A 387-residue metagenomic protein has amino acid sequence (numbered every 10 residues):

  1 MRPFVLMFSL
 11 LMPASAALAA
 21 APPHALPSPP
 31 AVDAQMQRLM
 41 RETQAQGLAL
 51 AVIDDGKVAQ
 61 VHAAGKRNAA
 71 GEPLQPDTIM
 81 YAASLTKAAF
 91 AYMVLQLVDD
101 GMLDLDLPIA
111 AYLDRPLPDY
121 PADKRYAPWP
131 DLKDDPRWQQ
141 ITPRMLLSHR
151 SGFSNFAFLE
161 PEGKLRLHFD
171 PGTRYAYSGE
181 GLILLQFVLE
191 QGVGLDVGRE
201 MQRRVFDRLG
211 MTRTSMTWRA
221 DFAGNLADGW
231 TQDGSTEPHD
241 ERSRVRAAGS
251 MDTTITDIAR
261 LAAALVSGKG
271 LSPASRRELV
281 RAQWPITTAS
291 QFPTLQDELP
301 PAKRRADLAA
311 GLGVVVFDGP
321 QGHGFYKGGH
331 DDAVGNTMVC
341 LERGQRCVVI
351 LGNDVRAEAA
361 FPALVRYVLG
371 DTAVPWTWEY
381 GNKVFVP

Functional and structural regions predicted by a protein language model:
V5-A16: Bacterial N-terminal signal peptides
A16-A20, A25: Boundary at the C-terminal end of the N-terminal hydrophobic targeting segment
A25-Y81, M102-D104, K124-Y126, L159-H168 (+1 more regions): Short, conserved catalytic-motif segment at the N-terminal edge
D33, L50, G56, I79-I109 (+3 more regions): Active-site SXXK
I53-D55, D106-P121, A127-W129, A282: Acidic helix-start/capping segments at beta-turn-to-alpha-helix junctions
Q60, G324-K327, G335-D354: Short, well-ordered beta-strand elements
N68, Y120-F325: Short, surface-exposed loop or secondary-structure junction motifs that flank catalytic or metal-binding residues
A282-L299, D354-P387: Short, gly/Ser/Thr-rich active-site loops of penicillin-recognizing serine hydrolases
